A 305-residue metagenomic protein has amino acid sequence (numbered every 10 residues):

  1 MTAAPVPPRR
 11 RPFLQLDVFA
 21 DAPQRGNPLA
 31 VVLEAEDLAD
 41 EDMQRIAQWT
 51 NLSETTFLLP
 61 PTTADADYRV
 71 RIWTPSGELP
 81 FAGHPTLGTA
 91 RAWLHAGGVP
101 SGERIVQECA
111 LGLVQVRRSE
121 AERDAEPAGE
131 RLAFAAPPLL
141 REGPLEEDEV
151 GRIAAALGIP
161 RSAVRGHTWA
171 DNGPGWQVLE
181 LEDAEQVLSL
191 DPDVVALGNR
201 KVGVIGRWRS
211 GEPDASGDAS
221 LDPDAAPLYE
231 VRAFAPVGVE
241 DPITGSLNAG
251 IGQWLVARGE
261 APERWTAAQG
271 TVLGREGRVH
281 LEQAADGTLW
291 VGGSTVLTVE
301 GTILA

Functional and structural regions predicted by a protein language model:
T2-F81, L87-A305: Active-site proximal loop and beta-alpha junction motif in alpha/beta enzyme cores
